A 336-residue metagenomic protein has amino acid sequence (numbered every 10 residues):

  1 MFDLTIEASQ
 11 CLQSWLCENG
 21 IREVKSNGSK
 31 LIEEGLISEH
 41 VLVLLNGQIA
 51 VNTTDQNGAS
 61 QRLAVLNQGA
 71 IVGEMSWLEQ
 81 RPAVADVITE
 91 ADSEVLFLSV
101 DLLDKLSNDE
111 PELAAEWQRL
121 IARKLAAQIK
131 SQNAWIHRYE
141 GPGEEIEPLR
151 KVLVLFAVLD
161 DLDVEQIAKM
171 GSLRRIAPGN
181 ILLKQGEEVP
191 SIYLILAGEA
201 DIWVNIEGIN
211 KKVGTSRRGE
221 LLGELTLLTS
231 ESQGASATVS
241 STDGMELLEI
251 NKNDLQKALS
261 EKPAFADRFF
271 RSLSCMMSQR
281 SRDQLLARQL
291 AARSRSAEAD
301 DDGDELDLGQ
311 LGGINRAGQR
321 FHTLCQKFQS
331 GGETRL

Functional and structural regions predicted by a protein language model:
M1-L336: Cytosolic regulatory regions built on CNB/CRP/Popeye-like sensor folds
